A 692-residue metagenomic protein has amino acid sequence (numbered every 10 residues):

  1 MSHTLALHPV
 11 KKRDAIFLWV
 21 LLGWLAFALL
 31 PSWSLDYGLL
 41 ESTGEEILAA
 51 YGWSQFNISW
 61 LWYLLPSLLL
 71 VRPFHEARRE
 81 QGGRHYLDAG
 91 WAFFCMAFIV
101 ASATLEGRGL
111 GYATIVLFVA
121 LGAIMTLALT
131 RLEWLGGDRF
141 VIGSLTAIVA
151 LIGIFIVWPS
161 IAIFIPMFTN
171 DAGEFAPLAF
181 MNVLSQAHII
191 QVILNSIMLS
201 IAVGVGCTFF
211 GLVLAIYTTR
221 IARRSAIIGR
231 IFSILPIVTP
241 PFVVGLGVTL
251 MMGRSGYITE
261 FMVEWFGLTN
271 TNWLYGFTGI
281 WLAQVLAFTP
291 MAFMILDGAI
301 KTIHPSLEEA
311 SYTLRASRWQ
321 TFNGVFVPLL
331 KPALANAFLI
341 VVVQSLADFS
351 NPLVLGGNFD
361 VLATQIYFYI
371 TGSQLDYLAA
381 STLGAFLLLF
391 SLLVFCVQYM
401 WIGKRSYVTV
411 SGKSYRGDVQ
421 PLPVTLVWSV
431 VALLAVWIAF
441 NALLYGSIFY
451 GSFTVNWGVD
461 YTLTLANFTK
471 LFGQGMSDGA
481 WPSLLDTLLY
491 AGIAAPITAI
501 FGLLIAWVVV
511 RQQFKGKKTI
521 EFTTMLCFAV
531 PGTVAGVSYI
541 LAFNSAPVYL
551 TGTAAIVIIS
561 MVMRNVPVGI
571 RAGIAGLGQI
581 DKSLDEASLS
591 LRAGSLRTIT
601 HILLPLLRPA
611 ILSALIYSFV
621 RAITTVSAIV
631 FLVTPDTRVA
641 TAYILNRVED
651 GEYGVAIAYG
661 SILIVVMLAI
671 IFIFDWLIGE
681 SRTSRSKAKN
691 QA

Functional and structural regions predicted by a protein language model:
M1-L22, L68-F94, F118-A147, R224-A226 (+2 more regions): Transmembrane alpha-helical segments of polytopic membrane transport and secretion proteins
D14-L40, N57-Y63, D88-I115, I142-D171 (+9 more regions): Membrane-water interface segments at the C-terminal ends of transmembrane alpha-helices in multi-pass inner-membrane
S67-R78, I340-L392: Hydrophobic alpha-helical segments
F175-S185, L463-G475: A short amphipathic helical element positioned immediately N-terminal to and/or at the very start of a transmembrane
C207, L314-A316, L591-A593: A short glycine-centered flexible hinge/capping loop motif at secondary-structure junctions
L250, F349-Q374, N456-Y461, V626-Y653 (+1 more regions): Glycine-rich helix-loop "coupling/hinge" segments at transmembrane-helix boundaries in multipass transporters
S311-Y312, S588: The alpha-helix within a helix-turn-helix
S317, S406-P421, W457-L471: Juxtamembrane inter-helical linkers in multi-pass membrane proteins
